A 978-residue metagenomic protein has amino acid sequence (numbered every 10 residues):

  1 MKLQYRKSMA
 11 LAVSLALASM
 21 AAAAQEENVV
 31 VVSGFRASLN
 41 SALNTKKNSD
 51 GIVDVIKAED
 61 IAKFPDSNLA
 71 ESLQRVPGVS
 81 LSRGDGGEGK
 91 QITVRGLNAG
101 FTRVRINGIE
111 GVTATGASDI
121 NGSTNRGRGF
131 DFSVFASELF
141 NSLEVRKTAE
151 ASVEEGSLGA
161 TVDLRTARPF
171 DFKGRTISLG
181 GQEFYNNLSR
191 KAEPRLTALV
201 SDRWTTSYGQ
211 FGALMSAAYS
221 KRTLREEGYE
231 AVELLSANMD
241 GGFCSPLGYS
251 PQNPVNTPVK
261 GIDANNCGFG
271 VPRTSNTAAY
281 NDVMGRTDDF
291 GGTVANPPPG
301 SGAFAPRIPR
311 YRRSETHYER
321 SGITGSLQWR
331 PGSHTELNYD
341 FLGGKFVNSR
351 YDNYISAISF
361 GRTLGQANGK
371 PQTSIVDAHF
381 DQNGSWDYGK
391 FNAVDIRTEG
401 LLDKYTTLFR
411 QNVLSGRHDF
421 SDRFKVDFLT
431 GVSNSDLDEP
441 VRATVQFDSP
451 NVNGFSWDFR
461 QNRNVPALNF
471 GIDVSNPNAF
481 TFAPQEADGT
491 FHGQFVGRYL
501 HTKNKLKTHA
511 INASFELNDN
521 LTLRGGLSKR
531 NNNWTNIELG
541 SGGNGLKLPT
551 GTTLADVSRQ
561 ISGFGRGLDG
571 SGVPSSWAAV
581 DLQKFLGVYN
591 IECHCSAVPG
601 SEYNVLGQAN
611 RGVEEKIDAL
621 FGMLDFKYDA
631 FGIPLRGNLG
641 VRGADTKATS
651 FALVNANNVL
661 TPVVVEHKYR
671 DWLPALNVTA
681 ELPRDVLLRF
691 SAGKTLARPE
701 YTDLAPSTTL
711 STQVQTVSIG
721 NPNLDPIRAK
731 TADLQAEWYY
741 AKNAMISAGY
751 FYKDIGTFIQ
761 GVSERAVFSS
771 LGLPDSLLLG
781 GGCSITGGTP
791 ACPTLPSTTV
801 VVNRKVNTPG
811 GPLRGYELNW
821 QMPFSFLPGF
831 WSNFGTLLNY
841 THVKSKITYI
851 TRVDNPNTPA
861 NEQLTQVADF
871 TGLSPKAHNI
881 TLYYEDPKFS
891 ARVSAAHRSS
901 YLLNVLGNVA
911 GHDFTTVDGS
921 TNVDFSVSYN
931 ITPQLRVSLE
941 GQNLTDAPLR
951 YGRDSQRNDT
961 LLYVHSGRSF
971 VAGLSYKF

Functional and structural regions predicted by a protein language model:
V31-S67, Q91, A114, S118-S123: N-terminal periplasmic "start-of-domain" segments of outer-membrane beta-barrel proteins
A70-S118, K147: Extracytoplasmic beta-strand/coil segments of soluble accessory domains associated with Gram-negative outer-membrane
A114, D754-T757, S894-G907, S928-F978: C-terminal beta-signal and adjacent terminal beta-strands/loops of Gram-negative outer-membrane beta-barrel proteins
R126-G180, K977: A beta-strand signature from Gram-negative outer-membrane beta-barrel systems, especially the internal plug domain
F135, K147, A160-T166, G181-F184 (+16 more regions): Outer-membrane beta-barrel transmembrane strands
K191-T373, A378, Y405-S415, V426 (+2 more regions): Transmembrane beta-barrel wall of Gram-negative outer-membrane proteins
D240-P306, G369-V394, F455-H492, K547-A609 (+1 more regions): Flexible glycine-rich, low-complexity coil/linker segments exposed to the extracellular/periplasmic environment
Y752-D754, E764, L771-V905, T945: Gram-negative outer-membrane beta-barrel transporters
